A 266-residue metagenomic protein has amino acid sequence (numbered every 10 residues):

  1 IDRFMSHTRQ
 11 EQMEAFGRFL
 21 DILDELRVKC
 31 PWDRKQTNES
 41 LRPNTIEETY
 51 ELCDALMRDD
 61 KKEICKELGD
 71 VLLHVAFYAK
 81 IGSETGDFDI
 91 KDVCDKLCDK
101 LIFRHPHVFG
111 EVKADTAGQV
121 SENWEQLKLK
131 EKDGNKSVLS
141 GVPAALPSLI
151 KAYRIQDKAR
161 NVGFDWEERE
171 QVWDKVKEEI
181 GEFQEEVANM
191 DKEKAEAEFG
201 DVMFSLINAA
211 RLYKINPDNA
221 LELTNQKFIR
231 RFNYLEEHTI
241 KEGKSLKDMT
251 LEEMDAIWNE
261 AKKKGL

Functional and structural regions predicted by a protein language model:
D2-E67, L73-F199, M203-L266: Flexible "arm" and connector segments at domain edges
